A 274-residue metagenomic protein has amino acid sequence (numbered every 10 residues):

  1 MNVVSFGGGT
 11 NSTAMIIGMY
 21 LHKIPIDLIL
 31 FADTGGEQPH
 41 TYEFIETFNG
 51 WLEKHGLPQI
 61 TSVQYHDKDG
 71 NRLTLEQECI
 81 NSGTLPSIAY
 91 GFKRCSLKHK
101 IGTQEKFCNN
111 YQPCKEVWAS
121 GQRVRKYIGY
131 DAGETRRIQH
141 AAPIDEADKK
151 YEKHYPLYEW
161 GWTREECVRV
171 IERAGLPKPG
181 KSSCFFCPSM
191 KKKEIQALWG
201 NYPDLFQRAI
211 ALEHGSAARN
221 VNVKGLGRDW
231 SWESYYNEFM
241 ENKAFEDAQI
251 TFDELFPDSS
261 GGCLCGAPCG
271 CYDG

Functional and structural regions predicted by a protein language model:
M1-G274: Nucleotide-activated chemistry modules centered on ATP-dependent adenylation/adenylyltransferase
